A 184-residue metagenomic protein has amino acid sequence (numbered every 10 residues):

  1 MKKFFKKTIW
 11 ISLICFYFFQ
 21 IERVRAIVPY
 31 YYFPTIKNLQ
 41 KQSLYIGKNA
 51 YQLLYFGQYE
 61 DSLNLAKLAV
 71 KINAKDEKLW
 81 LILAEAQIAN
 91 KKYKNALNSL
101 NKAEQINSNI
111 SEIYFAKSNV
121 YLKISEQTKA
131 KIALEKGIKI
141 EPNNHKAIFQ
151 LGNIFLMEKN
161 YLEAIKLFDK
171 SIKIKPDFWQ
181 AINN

Functional and structural regions predicted by a protein language model:
F18-I72, K78: N-terminal leader/linker segments that initiate helical-solenoid repeat arrays
Q42-S43, E77-K78, S111-E112, H145-K146 (+1 more regions): Helix-start (N-cap) detector for alpha-helical repeat units in TPR-like alpha-solenoids, especially tetratricopeptide
Y55-F56, A89-N90, K123-I124, M157-E158: Register position in tetratricopeptide repeats
